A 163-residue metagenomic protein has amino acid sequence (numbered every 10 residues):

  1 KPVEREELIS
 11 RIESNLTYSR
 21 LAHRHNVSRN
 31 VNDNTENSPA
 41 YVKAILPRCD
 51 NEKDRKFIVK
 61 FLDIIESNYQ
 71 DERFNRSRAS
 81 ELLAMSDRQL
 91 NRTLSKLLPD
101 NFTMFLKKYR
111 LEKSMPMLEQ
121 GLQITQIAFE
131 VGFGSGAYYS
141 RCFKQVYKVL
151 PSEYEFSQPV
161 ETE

Functional and structural regions predicted by a protein language model:
K1-P2, S19, N68-R73, N101-F102 (+1 more regions): Short helix/strand-capping hinge loops at secondary-structure junctions that flank key functional elements
V3-I12, L16, R24: C-terminal output helix
L8, I12, I58, I65 (+3 more regions): Heptad-repeat coiled-coil signal-transmission/dimerization helices
S19-K60: CheY-like receiver
R20-N26, Y139, E161-E163: C-terminal end segment of the histidine kinase catalytic
C49, L62-F74, L94, L98 (+3 more regions): Basic, amphipathic alpha-helical hairpins
R76-F105, E130-E153: Basic/polar phosphate-binding segments, predominantly the helix-turn-helix DNA-binding elements of transcriptional
K96-G134, F156-E163: Terminal helix-turn-helix DNA-binding modules in bacterial transcription factors
